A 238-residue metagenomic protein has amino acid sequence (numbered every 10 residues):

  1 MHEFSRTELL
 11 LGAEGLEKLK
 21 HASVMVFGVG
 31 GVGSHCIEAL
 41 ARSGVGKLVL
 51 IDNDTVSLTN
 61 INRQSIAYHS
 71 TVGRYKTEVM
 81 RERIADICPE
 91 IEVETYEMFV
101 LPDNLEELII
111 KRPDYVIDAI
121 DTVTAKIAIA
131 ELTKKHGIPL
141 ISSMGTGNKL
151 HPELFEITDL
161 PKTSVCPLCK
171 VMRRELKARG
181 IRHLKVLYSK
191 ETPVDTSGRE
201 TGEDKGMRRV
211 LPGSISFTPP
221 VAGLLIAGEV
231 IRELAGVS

Functional and structural regions predicted by a protein language model:
M1-V24: N-terminal charged helix/coil linker that caps or initiates catalytic domains
H2, K20, K111-Y115, I120-A125 (+4 more regions): Glycine-rich phosphate/adenylate-binding loop
V26-G28, I51: Conserved N-terminal Rossmann-fold NAD(P)-binding element of oxidoreductases
V32: Hydrophobic/small residue at the entry helix of a nucleotide-binding pocket
V45-C88: Glycine-rich phosphate-binding loop and adjoining beta1-alpha1-beta2 segment of Rossmann-like nucleotide-binding folds
E97-L105: Conserved SAM/SAH-binding loop
